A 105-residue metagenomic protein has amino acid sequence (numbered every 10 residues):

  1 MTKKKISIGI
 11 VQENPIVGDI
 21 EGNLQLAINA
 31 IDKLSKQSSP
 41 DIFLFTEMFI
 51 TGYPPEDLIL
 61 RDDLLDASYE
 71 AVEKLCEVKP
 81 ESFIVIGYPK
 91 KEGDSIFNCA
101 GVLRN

Functional and structural regions predicted by a protein language model:
M1-N105: Hydrophobic structural segments
